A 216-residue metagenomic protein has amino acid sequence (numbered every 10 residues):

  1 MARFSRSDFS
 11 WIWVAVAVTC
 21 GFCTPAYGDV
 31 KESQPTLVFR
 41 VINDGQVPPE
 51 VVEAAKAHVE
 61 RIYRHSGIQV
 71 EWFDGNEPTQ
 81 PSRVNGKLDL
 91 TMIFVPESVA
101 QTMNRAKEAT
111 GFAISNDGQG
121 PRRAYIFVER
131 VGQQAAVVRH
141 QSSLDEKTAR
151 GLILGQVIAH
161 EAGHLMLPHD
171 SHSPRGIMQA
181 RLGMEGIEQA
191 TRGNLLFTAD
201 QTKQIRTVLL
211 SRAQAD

Functional and structural regions predicted by a protein language model:
M1-F9: N-terminal secretory signal peptides that target proteins for export/translocation
S10-C23: Bacterial N-terminal signal peptides
I12-V14, F73, T198: Short linear interaction motif-like sites in intrinsically disordered regions of transcription factors
T24-G28: Sec/Tat signal peptide C-region and signal peptidase I cleavage site
D29-V30, R40, G45-K56, G118-T148 (+3 more regions): Metalloprotease/metallohydrolase-associated module, dominated by Zn2+-dependent proteases
P35-L37: Short structural boundary motif marking the start of a folded domain
P49-A162: Metzincin-family zinc-dependent endopeptidase catalytic domain
